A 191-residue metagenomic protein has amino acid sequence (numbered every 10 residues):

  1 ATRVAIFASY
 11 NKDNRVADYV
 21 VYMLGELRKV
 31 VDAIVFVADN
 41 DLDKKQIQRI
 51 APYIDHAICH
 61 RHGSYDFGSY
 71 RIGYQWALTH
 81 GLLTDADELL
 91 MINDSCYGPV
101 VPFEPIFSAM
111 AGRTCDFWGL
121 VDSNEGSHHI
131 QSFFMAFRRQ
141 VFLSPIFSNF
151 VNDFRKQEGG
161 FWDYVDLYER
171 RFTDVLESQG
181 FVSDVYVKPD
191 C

Functional and structural regions predicted by a protein language model:
A1-Y65, Q75-T84, E88, Q140: N-terminal anchoring/stem segment of glycosyltransferases
A17-L24, F103-F107, W162-R171: Well-ordered, non-membrane alpha-helical segments in soluble/globular domains
R28, A51, A111, T173 (+1 more regions): Anion (oxyanion) recognition and catalysis
S64, G68, Y97-P99: A short, conserved beta-strand element in the Rossmann-like catalytic core that flanks the donor/metal-binding loop
G98-S127: Conserved donor-nucleotide/metal-binding helix-loop-beta segment in metal-dependent transferases, i.e., the alpha-helix
G119-C191: Catalytic core and acceptor-binding pocket of nucleotide-sugar-dependent glycosyltransferases
